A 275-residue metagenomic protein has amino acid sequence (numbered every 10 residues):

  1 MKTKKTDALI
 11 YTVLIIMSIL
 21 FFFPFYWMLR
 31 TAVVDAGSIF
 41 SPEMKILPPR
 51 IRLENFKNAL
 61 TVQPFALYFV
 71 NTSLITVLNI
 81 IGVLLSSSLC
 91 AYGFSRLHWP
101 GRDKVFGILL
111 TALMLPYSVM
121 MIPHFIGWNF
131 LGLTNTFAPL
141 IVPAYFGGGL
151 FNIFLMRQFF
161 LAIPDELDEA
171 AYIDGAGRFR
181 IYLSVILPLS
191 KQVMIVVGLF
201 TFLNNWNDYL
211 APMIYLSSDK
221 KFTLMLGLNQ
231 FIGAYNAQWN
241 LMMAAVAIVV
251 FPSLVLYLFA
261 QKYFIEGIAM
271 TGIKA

Functional and structural regions predicted by a protein language model:
K2-A275: A structural signal for multi-pass alpha-helical bundles of membrane permease subunits that mediate small-molecule
